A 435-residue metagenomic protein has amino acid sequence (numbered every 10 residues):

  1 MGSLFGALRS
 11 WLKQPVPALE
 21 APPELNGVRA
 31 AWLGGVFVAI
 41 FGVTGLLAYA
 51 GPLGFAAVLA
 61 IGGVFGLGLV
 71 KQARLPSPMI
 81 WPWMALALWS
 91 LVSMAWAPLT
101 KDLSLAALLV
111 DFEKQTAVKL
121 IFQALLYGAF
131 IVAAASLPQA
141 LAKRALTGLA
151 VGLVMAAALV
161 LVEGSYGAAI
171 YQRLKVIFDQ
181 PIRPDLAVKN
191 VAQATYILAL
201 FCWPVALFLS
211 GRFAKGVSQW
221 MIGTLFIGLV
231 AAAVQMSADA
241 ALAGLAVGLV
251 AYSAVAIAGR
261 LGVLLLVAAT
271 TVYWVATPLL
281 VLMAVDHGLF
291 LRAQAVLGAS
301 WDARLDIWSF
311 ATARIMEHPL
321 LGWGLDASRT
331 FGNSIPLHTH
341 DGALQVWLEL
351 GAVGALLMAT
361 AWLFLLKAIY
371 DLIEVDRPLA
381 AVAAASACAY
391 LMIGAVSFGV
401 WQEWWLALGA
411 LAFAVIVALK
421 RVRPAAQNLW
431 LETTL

Functional and structural regions predicted by a protein language model:
G2-Q72, L86-D102, Y390-G394, L408: N-terminal signal-anchor transmembrane segment
G42, L125-A129, A142-L174, L186-A256 (+3 more regions): Alpha-helical transmembrane segments of multi-pass inner-membrane proteins
L59-F65, L207, L245, L249 (+2 more regions): Transmembrane alpha-helices of multi-pass inner-membrane enzymes
P82-L88, T147-A158, T224-F226, R260-D286: Hydrophobic alpha-helical membrane-interfacial segments at the cytosolic entry of transmembrane helices
A85, A106-A135, R144-G148, L153 (+1 more regions): Aromatic-anchored transmembrane helix interface
S253-A299, S309-E317: A membrane-periplasm/extracellular boundary helix in multi-pass inner-membrane enzymes that assemble envelope glycans
L291-L350: Long extracytoplasmic/lumenal interhelical loops at the membrane interface of multi-pass membrane proteins
L350-L391: Hydrophobic transmembrane alpha-helices and their immediate junctions
